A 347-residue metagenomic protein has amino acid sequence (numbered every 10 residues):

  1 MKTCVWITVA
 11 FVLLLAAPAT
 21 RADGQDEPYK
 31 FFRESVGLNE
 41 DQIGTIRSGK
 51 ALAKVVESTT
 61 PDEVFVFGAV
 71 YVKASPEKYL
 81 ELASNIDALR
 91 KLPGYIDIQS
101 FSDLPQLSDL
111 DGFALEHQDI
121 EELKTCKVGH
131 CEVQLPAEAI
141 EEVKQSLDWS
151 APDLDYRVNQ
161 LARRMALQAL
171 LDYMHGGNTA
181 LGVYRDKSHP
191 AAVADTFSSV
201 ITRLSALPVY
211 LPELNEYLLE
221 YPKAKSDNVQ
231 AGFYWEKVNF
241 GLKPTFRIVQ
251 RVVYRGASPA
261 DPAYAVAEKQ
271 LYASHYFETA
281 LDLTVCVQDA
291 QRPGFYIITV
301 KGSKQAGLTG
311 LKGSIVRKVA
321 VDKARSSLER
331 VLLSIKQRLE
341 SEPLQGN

Functional and structural regions predicted by a protein language model:
M1-V5: Positively charged n-region of N-terminal signal peptides that target proteins for export
W6-A16: Bacterial N-terminal signal peptides
P18-T20: Intrinsic disorder/low-complexity segments in short proteins, especially the signal peptide and propeptide regions
D23-V72, P76-K78, A88-L89, P93-N347: Terminal "cap-and-tail" regions of soluble proteins that handle hydrophobic small molecules
E81-L82: Generic alpha-helical secondary-structure signal
